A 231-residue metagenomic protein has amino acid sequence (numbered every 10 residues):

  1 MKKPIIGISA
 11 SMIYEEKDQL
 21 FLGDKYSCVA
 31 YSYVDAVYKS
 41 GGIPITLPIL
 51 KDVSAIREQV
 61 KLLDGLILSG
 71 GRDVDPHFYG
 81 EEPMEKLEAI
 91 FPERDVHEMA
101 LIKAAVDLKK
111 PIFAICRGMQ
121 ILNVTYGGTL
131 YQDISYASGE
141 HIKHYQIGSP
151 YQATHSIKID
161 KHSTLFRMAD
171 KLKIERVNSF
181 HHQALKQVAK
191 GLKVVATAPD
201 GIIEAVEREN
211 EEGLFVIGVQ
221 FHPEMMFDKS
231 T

Functional and structural regions predicted by a protein language model:
M1-F113, V124, Y136-A169, R176 (+2 more regions): N-terminal beta1-alpha1 cap of cysteine-dependent amidohydrolase-like domains
C116: Conserved G/P- and acidic residue-centered "switch" motifs that form tight phosphate/ATP-binding loops in soluble
M119-L122: Hydrophobic, aromatic-enriched interface-forming segments
G127-Y131: Post-Walker A helix-loop "phosphate-sensing" segment adjacent to the P-loop in P-loop NTPases
N178-F180: Alpha/beta hydrolase fold serine-hydrolase catalytic domain that processes acyl esters and thioesters
H182-A184: The feature captures the conserved acid-bearing segment of alpha/beta-hydrolase catalytic domains
